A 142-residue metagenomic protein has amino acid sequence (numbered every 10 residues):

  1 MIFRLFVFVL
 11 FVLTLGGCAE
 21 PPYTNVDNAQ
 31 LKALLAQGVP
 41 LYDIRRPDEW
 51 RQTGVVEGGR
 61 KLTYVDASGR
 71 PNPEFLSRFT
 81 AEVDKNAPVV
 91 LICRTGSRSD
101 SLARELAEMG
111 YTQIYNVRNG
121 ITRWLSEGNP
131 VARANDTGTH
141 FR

Functional and structural regions predicted by a protein language model:
I2, C18-V39, P47-P88, S97-R142: Rhodanese-like catalytic fold shared by cysteine-dependent sulfurtransferases and DSP/PTP-type phosphatases
R4-G16: Bacterial N-terminal signal peptides
L91-C93: Short, surface-exposed ligand- or partner-binding patches at beta-edge/loop junctions that are enriched in aromatics
